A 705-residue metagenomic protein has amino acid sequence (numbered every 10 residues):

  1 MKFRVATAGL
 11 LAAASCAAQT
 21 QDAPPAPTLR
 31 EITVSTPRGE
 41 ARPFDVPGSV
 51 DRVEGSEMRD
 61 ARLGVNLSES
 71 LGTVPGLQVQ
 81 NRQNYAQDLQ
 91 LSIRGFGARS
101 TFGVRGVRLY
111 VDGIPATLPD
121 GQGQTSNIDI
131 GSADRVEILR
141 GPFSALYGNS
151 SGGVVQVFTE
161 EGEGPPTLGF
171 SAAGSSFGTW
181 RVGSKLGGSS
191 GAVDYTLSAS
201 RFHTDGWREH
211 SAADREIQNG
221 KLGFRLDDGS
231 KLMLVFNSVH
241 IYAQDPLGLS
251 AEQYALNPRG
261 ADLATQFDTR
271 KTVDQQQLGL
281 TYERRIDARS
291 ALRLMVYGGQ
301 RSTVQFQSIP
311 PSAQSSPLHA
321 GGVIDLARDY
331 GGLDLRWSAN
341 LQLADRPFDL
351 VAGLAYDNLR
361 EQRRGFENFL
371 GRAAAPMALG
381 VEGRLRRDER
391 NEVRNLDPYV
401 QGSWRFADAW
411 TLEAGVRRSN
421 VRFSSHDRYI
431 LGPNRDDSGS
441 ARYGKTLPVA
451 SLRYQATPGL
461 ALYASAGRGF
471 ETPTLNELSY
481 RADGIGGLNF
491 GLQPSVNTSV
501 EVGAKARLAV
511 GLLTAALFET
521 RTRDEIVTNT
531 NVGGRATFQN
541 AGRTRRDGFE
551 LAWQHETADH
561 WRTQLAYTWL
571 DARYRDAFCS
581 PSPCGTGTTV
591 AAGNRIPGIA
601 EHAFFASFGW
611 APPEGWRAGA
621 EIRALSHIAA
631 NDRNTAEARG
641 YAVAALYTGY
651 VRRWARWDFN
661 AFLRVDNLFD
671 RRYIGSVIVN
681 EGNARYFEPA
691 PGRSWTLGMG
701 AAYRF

Functional and structural regions predicted by a protein language model:
T7, R225, N237, A464 (+4 more regions): Conserved C-terminal beta-signal and adjacent last beta-strands/turns of outer-membrane beta-barrel proteins
T28-G64, S68, D88-Q90, V107: N-terminal periplasmic "start-of-domain" segments of outer-membrane beta-barrel proteins
G106-V107, I114-R140: Short acidic/polar hinge/loop motifs at secondary-structure boundaries that mediate gating or recognition
T167-G169, G174-H203, R208-P246, R270-A291 (+6 more regions): Transmembrane beta-barrel wall of Gram-negative outer-membrane proteins
K231-N237, T272-I430, R453-Q455, L513-A515 (+1 more regions): Face-selective signature of the C-terminal outer-membrane beta-barrel domain
Y242-R259, R360-E367, N420-L431, S440 (+6 more regions): Surface-exposed extracellular loop regions of Gram-negative outer-membrane beta-barrel proteins, predominantly
T281-R285, A291-I309, Q455, A461-G467 (+3 more regions): Membrane-embedded beta-barrel scaffold of Gram-negative outer-membrane proteins
W337-A339, A407-D408, L412, V421 (+4 more regions): Gram-negative outer-membrane beta-barrel transporters
